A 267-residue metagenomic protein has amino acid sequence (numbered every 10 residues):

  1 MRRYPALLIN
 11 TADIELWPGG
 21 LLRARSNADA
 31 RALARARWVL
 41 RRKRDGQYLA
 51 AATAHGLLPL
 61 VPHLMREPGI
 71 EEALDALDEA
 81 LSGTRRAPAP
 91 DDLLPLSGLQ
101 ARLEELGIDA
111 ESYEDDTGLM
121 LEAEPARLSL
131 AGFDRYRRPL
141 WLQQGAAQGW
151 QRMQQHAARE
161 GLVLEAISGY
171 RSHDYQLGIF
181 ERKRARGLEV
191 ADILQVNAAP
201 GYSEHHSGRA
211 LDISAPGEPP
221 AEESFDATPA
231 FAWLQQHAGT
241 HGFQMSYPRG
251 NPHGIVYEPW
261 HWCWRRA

Functional and structural regions predicted by a protein language model:
M1-I167, R182-A267: Extracytoplasmic cell-surface/polysaccharide-interacting catalytic and binding patches
R171-L177: Short, well-ordered surface patches within globular domains
